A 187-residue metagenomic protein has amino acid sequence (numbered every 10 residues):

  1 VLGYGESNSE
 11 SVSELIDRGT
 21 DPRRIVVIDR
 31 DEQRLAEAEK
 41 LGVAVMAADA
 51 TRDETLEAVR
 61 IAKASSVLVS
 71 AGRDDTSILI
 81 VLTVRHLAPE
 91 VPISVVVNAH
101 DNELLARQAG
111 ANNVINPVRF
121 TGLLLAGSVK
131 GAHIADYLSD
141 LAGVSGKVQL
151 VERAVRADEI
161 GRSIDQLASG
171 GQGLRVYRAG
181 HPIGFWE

Functional and structural regions predicted by a protein language model:
V1-E187: Cytosolic regulatory regions of ion transport systems
